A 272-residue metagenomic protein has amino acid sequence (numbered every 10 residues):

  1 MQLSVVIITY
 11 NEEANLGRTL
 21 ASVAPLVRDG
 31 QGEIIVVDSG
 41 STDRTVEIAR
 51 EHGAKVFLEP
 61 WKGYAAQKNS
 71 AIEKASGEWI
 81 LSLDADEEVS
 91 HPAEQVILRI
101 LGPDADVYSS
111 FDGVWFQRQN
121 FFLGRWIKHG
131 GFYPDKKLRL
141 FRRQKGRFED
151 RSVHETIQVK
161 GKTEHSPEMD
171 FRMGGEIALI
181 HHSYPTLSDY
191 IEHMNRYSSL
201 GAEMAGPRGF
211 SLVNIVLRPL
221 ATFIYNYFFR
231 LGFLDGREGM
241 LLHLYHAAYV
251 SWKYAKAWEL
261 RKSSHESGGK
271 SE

Functional and structural regions predicted by a protein language model:
Q2-S4, E33: Cell-envelope/extracellular polymer assembly enzymes that use nucleotide-activated donors
I7, G40, K62: Catalytic phosphate/metal-binding cores of nucleic-acid and nucleotide-processing enzymes, i.e., regions that mediate
I7, N11-L26: Short, well-formed alpha-helical segments that are part of the catalytic scaffolds of diverse glycosyltransferases
G17-R18, D43-H52, P92-A93: Acidic helix N-cap motif at the loop->helix transition within catalytic regions of sugar-transfer enzymes
S22, D38-E47, D84: A conserved acidic beta->alpha catalytic loop
G30-G40, F57, A85: Short beta-strand/loop segment that forms part of the nucleotide-sugar
G32, V46-S76: Conserved donor nucleotide-binding strand/loop of the catalytic core
N69-I72, W79, S90-S263, E272: Catalytic-site signature of metal-activated, phosphate-bearing donor transferases, centered on the GT-A/GT-A-like
